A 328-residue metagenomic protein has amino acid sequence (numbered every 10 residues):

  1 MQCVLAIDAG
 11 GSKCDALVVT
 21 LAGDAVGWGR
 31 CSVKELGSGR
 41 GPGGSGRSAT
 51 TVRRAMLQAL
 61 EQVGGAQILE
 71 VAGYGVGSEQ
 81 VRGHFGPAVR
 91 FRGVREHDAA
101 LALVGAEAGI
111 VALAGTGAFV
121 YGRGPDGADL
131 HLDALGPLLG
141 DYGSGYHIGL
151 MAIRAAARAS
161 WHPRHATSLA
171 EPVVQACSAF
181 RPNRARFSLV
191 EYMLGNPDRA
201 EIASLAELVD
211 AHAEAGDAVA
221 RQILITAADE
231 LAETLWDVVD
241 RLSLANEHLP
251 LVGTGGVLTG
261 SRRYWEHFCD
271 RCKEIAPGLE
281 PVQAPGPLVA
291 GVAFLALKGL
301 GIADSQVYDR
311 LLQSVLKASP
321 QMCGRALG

Functional and structural regions predicted by a protein language model:
M1-A66, V104, A108-I110, R154-G328: ATP-binding/phosphotransfer module of carbohydrate and carboxylate kinases, centering on a glycine-rich
E70, G75-L169, L316-G328: Phosphate-binding/catalytic loop of phosphoryl-transfer enzymes
